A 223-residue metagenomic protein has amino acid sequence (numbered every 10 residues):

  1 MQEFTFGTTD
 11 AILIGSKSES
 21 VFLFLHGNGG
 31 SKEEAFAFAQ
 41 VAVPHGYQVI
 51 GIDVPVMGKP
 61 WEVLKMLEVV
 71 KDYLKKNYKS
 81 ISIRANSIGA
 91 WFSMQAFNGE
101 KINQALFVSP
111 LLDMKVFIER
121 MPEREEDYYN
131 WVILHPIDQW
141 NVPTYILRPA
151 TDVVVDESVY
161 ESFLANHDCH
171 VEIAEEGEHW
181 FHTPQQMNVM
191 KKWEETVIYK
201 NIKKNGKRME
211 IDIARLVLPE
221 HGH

Functional and structural regions predicted by a protein language model:
E19, G27-G30: Active-site glycine-rich loops that stabilize anionic/oxyanionic intermediates across multiple enzyme folds
E33, V153-V159, H182: Conserved alpha/beta-hydrolase "acid-adjacent" motif
F38, V155-A165, Q186: Short alpha-helix in the alpha/beta-hydrolase fold that links the catalytic acid
A39-K59: Conserved alpha/beta-hydrolase
V54-P55, L106-V116: Active-site nucleophile loop of the alpha/beta-hydrolase fold
W61, G177-M190: Catalytic histidine-centered segment of alpha/beta-hydrolase-like enzymes
R84-S93: Gly/Ala-rich beta-loop-alpha elbow adjacent to hydrolase catalytic centers
W140, I146-R148, D152: Short beta-strand/loop motif that positions the catalytic acidic residue of the alpha/beta-hydrolase fold
